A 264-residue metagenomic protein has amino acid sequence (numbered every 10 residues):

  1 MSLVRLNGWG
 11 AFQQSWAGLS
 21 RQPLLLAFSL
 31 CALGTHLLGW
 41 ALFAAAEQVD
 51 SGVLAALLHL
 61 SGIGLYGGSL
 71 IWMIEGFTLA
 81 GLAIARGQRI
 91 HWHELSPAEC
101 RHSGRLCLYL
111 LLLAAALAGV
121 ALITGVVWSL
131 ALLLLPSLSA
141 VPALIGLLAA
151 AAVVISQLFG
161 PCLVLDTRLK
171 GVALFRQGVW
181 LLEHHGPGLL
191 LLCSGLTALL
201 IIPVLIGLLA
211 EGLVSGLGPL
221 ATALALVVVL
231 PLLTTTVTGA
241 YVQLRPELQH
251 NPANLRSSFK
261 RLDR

Functional and structural regions predicted by a protein language model:
M1-R264: Hydrophobic alpha-helical membrane segments
